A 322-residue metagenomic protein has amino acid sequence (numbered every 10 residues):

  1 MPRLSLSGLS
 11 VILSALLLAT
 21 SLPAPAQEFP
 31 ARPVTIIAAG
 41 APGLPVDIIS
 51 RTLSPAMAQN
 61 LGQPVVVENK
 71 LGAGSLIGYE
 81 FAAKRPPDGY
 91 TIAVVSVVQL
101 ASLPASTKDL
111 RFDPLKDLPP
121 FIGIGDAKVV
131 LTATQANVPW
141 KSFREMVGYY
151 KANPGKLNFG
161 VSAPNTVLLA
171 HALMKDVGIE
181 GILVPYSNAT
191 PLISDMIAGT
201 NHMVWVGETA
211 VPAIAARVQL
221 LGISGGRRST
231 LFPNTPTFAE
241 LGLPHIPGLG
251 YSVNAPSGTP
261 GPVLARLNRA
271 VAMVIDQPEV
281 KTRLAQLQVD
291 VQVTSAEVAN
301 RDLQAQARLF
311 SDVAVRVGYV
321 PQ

Functional and structural regions predicted by a protein language model:
M1-L6: N-terminal secretory signal peptides that target proteins for export/translocation
G8-S21: Bacterial N-terminal signal peptides
A26-D117, G155-K156, N165-T166, K175-W205 (+3 more regions): N-terminal (or domain-start) structured segment
A31-P33, K175-G181, G261-Q322: An extracytoplasmic/periplasmic, membrane-proximal ligand-sensing/linker region
A41-G43, V97-V98, T134-W140, V161-N165 (+4 more regions): Short coil/turn segments
M57, F81-Y90, A105-P191, F238 (+1 more regions): Hinge/capping helix and adjacent helix->loop/strand transition within the periplasmic-binding protein
N69, V94, P120-G123, V161 (+4 more regions): Structural signal for conserved beta-strand scaffold positions within catalytic alpha/beta enzyme cores
T209-D276, A305-R308: C-terminal lobe and pocket-closing loops of periplasmic/extracytoplasmic Venus-flytrap solute-binding proteins
